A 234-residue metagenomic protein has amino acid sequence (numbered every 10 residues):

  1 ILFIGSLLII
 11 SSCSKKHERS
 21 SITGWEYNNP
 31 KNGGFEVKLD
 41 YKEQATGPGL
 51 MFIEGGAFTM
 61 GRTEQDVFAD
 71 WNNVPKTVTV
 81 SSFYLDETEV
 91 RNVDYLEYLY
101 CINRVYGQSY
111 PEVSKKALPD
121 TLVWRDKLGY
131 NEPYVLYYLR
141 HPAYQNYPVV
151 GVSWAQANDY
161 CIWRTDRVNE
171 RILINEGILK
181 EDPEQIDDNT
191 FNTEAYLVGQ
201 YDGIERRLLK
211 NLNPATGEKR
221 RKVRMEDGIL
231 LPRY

Functional and structural regions predicted by a protein language model:
I1-I4: Sec-dependent signal peptide recognition, specifically the positively charged N-region followed immediately by
I9-S12: C-terminal motif of bacterial Sec signal peptides marking the signal peptidase cleavage site
K15, R62, F83-Y234: Active-site microenvironments of metalloenzymes and redox enzymes
K16-T46: N-terminal pre-domain segments of enzymes
Y41-K42, V74-P75, V149: Short Gly/Pro-enriched turn/cap motifs at secondary-structure boundaries
E43-T63: Mature N-terminal segment immediately following signal peptide/propeptide cleavage in secreted/periplasmic
P48, G55, P75, V80-S82: Extracytoplasmic
R62-V80: Short, polar loop/linker segments at the starts of domains and inter-domain junctions
